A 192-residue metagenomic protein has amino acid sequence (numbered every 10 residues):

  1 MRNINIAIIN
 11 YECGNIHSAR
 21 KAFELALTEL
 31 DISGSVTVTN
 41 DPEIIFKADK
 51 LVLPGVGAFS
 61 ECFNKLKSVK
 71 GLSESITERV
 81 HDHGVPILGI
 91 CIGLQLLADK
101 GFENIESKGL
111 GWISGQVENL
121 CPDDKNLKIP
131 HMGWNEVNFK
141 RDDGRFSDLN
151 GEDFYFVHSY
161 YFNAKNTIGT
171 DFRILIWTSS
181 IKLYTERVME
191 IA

Functional and structural regions predicted by a protein language model:
M1-V85, I105, Q116-E118: N-terminal beta1-alpha1 cap of cysteine-dependent amidohydrolase-like domains
N10, Q95, H158: Acidic active-site catalytic centers that drive phospho-/nucleotidyl reactions and related ester hydrolyses
N15, A58-S60, L94-L96, Y161-N163: Glycine-rich nucleotide phosphate-binding loop and flanking beta-alpha elements of Rossmann-like dinucleotide-binding
I45, H81-D82, G115-A192: Amide-donor transfer/coupling interface in amidating biosynthetic enzymes
G89, G93: Gly/Ala-rich beta-loop-alpha elbow adjacent to hydrolase catalytic centers
A98-K100: Short glycine-enriched nucleophile-adjacent loop and the immediately C-terminal alpha-helix near the catalytic center
F102-I105, D148-N150: Short glycine/proline-enriched turns and hinge-like loops at secondary-structure junctions
